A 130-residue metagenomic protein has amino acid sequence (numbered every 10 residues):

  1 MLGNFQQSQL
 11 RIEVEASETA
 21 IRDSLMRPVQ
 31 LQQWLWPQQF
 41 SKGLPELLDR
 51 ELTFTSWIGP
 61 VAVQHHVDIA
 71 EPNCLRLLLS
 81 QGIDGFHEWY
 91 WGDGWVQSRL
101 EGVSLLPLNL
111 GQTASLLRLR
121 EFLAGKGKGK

Functional and structural regions predicted by a protein language model:
M1-E46: Hydrophobic ligand-binding cavity/cleft-lining segments
L2, S56, L79-Q81: Short Gly/Pro-enriched turn/cap motifs at secondary-structure boundaries
N4-Q6, G59, I83: Residue-level preference for beta-strand/loop junctions
L10, V63-I69, G85-D93: Hydrophobic/aromatic beta-strand elements that line small-molecule binding cavities or substrate pockets in beta-rich
I21-L25, L31, F54, V67 (+3 more regions): Hydrophobic pocket/interface hotspot
L47-F54, A70-L78: Short, hydrophobic/aromatic-rich segments at coil-to-beta transitions
S56-V63: Short coil-to-beta-strand transition motifs
N73-K130: Beta-strand/loop substructures that line and gate deep hydrophobic ligand-binding cavities in soluble
